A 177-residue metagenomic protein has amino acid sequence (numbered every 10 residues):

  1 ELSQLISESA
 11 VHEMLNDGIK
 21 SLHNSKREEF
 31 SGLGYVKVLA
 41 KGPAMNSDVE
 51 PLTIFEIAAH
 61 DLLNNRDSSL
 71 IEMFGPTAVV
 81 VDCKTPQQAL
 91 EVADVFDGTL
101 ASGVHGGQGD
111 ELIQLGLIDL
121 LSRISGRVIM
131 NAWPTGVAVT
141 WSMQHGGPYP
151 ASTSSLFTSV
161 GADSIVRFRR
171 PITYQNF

Functional and structural regions predicted by a protein language model:
E1-L100: NAD(P)-dependent aldehyde/semialdehyde dehydrogenase
D48, P86-F177: C-terminal core of ALDH-fold dehydrogenases
